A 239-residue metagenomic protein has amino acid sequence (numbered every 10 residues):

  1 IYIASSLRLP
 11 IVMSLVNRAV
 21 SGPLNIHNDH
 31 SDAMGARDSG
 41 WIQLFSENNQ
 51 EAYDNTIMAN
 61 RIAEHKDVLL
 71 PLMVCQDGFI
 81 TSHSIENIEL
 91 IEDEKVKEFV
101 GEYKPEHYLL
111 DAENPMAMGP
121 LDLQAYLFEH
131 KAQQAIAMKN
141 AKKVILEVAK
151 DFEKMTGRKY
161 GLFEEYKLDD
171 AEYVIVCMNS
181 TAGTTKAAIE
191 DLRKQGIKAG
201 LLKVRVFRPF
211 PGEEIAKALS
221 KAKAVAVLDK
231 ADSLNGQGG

Functional and structural regions predicted by a protein language model:
I1-L7, L15-G22, N49-Q50, G78-I80 (+2 more regions): Acidic, glycine-rich active-site loops and adjacent beta-strand->loop/helix elements that engage anionic groups
Y2, G22-N28, N55-M58, H83-D93 (+2 more regions): Short acidic, glycine/serine/threonine-rich loops at helix termini
Y2-S6, N60-I62, E89-E92, A187-G196 (+1 more regions): Short, solvent-exposed amphipathic alpha-helical segments in soluble enzyme and RNA/protein-processing domains
S6-V12, H30-S31, D38-W41, K66-P71 (+3 more regions): Short coil/turn connectors at secondary-structure junctions
R8-Q43, E94-G101: Flexible glycine-/small-residue-enriched beta->alpha junction loops that bind anionic phosphate/pyrophosphate groups
N17-V20, A36, K150-G239: Thiamine diphosphate
H27-G78: Conserved thiamine diphosphate
P71-E164: Conformationally flexible catalytic loops at phosphate/diphosphate-handling active centers
